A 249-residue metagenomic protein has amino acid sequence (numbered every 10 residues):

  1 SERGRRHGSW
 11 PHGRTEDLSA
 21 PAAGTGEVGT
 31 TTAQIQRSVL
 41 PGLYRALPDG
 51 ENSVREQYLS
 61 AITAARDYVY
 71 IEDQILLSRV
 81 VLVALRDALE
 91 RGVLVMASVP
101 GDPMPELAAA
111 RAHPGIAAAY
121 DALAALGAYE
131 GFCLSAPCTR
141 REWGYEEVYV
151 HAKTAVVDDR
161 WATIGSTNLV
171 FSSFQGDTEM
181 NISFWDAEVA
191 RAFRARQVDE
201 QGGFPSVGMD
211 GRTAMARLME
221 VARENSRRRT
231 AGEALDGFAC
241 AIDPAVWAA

Functional and structural regions predicted by a protein language model:
S1-A249: Charged, low-complexity intrinsically disordered terminal segments
